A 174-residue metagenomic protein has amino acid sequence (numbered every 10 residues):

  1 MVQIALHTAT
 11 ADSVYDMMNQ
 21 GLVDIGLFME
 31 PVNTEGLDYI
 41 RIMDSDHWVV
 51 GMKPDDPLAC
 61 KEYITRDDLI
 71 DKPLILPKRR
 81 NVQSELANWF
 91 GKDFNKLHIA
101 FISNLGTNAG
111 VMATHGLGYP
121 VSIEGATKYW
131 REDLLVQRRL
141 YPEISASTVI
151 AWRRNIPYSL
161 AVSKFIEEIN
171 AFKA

Functional and structural regions predicted by a protein language model:
M1-T34, F94, I102-S103: Central regulatory/effector-binding core of bacterial HTH transcription factors
T10-A11, L27-V32, K53-P54, L105 (+2 more regions): Beta->alpha turn/N-cap motifs
Y15, N19, R66, A109-G110: Short hydrophobic/charged patches on amphipathic alpha-helices used for structural packing and interfaces
E35-R41, S45-H47, T107-N155: Beta-alpha-beta core module
L37-W48, M52-L74: Flexible hinge/capping segments at coil-to-helix
D55-T65, P142-I144, N155-A161: Short helix-loop capping/hinge motifs at secondary-structure junctions, enriched in acidic/polar residues
D67, S147, A151-A174: Extended ligand-binding regions for polar small-molecule ligands
K72-F94, Y158-E167: Secondary-structure junction motif
